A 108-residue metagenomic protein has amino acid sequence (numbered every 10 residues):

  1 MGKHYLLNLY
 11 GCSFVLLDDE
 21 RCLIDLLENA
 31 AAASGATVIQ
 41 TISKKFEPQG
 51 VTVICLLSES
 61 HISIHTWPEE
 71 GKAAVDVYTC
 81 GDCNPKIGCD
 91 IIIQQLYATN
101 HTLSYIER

Functional and structural regions predicted by a protein language model:
M1-R108: Polybasic/polar functional segments that serve as interface/processing modules
